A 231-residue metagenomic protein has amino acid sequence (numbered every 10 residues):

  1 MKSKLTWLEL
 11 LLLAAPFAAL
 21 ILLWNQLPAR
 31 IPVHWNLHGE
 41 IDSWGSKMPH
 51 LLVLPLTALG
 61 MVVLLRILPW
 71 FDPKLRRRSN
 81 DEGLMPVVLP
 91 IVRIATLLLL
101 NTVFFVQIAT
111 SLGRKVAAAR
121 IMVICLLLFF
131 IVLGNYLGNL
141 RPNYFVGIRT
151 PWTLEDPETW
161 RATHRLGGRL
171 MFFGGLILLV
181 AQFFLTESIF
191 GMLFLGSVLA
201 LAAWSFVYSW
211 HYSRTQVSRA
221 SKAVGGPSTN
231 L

Functional and structural regions predicted by a protein language model:
M1-L231: Feature 926 captures the class I aminoacyl-tRNA synthetase adenylation module centered on the KMSKS loop
